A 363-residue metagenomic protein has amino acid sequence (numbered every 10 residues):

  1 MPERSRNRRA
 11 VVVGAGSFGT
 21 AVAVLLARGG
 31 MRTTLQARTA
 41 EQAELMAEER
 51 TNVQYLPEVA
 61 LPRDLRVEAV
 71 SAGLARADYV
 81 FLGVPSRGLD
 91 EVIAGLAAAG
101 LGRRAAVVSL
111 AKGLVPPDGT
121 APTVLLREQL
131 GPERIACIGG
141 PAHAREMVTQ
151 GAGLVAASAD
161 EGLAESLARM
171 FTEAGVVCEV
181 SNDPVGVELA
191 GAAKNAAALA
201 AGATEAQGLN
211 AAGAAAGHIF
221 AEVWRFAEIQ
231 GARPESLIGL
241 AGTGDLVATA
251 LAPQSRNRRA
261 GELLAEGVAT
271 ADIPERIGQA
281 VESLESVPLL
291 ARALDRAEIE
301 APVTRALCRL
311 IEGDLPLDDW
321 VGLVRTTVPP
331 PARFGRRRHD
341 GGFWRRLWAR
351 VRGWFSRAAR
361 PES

Functional and structural regions predicted by a protein language model:
P2-V59, E68-A69, G95, R338 (+1 more regions): NAD(P)+-binding Rossmann beta1-loop-alpha1 motif at the extreme N-terminus of oxidoreductases
G16, T20, A40, V67-S71 (+18 more regions): Electropositive phosphate-/nucleotide-binding environments in soluble metabolic enzymes
L61, V67-G151, L167-R169: Rossmann-like NAD(P)(H) cofactor-binding subdomain of soluble oxidoreductases
G88, A99, L125-R134, G151-S236: Internal alpha-helical scaffold of NAD(P)-dependent oxidoreductase catalytic cores
S109, R134-G139, C178-N182, I238-G239 (+1 more regions): General beta-strand structural signal in soluble alpha/beta enzymes
K194, A201-G202, E228-G242, L246-S363: NAD(P)-dependent Rossmann-like dehydrogenase/reductase catalytic/cofactor-binding core
